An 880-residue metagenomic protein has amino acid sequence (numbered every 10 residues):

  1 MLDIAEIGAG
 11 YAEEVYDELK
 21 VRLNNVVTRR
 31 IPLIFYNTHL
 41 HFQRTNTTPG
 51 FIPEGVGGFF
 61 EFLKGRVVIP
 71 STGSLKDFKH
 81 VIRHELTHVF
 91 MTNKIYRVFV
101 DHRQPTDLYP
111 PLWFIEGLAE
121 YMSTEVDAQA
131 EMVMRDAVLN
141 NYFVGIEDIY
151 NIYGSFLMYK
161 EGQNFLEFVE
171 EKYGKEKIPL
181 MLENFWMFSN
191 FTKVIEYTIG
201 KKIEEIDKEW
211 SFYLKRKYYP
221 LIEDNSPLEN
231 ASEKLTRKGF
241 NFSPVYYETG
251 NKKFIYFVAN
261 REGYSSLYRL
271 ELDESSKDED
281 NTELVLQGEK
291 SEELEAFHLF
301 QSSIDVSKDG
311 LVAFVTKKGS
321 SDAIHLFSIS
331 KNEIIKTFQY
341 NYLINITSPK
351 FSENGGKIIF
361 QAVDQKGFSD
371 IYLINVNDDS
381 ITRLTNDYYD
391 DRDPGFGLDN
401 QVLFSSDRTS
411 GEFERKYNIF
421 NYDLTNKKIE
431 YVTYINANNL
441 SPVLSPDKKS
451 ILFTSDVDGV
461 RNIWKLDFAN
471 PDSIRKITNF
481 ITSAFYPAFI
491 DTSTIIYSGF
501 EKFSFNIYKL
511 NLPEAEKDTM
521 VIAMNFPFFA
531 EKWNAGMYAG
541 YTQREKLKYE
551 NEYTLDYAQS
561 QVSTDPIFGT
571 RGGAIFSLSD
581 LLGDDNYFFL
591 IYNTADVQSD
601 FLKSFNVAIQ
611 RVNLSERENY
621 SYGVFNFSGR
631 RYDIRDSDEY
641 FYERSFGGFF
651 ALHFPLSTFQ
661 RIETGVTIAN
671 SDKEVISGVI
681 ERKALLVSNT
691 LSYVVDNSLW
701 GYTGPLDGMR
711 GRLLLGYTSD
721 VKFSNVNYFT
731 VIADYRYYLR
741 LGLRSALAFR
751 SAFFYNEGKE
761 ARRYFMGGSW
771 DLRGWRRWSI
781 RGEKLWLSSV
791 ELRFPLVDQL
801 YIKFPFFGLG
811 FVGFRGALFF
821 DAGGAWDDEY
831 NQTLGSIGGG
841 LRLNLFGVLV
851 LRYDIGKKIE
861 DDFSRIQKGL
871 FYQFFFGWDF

Functional and structural regions predicted by a protein language model:
M1-P105, P111, Q129-A130, V194: Juxtacatalytic substrate-recognition/specificity segment
E13-E14, L180-E183, M187-I304: Beta/coil-rich, acidic/histidine-enriched accessory regions frequently appended to metallopeptidases
L19, W113-F114, L118-Q129, D136-G200: Active-site-proximal alpha-helical
K79-H80, P110-L112, R237-V258, E279-T282 (+6 more regions): Conserved beta-propeller blade repeats
K217-F240, L270-F300, F327-T347, V363 (+5 more regions): Multi-bladed beta-propeller domains
S380, K428, L582-F588, L614-Y622 (+5 more regions): Repeated loop/turn-to-beta-strand initiation elements of outer-membrane beta-barrel proteins
F505-N506, N511-S621, K683-P705, S769 (+4 more regions): Outer-membrane beta-barrel initiation region
V624, R635-D638, F650, V679-R682 (+5 more regions): C-terminal outer-membrane beta-barrel translocator/porin domains of Gram-negative envelope proteins and their
